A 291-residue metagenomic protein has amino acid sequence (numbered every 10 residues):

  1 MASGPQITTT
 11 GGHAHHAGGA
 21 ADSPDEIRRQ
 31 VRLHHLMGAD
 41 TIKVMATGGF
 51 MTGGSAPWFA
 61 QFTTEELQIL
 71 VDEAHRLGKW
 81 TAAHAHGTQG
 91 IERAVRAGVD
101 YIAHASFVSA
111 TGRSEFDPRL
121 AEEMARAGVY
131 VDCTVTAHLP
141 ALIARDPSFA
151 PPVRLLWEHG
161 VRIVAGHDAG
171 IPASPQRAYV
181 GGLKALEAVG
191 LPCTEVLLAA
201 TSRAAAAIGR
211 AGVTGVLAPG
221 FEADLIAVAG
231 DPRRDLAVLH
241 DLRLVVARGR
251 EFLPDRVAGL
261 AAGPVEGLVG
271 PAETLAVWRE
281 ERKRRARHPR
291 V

Functional and structural regions predicted by a protein language model:
M1-A2, D100-S109, V245: Short hydrophobic/aromatic-enriched beta-strand-loop microsegments
M1-K79, L120-P140: Divalent-metal coordination cores built from histidine and acidic residues
A14, T52-S55, I91-V99, A137-H159 (+2 more regions): Histidine/acidic-residue-rich catalytic or RNA/ligand-binding cores of hydrolases and nuclease-related proteins
G18-R28, A82-A85, H104-E115, H138-P147: Active-site glycine- and acidic-residue-rich loops that bind and position anionic ligands or nucleotide-like cofactors
R32, Q68, D72, E92-R96 (+4 more regions): Alpha-helical segments flanking ligand/cofactor-binding loops in enzyme cores
G38, I42, A74, H84 (+9 more regions): Divalent metal-coordination and catalytic microenvironments
S148-D231: His/Asp/Glu-enriched, well-ordered alpha-helical/loop segment that forms or immediately abuts the divalent-metal
E158, T201-V291: Active-site microenvironment of metallo-dependent hydrolases
